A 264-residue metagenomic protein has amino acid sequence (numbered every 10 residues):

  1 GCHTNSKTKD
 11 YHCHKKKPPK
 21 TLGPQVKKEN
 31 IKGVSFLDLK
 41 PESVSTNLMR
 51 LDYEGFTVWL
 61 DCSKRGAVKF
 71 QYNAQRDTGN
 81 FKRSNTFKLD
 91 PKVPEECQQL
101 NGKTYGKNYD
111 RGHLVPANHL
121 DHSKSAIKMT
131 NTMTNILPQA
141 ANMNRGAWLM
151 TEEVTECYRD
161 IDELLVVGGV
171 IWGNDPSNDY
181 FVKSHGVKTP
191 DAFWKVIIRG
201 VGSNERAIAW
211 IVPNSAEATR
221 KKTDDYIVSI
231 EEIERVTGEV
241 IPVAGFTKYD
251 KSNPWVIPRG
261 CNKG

Functional and structural regions predicted by a protein language model:
C2-Q25, A67: Post-signal/leader-peptide non-cytosolic segments of secretory proteins
G23-G264: Domain-level detector for secreted/extracellular nuclease and nuclease-toxin modules, and for the ENPP-like C-terminal
